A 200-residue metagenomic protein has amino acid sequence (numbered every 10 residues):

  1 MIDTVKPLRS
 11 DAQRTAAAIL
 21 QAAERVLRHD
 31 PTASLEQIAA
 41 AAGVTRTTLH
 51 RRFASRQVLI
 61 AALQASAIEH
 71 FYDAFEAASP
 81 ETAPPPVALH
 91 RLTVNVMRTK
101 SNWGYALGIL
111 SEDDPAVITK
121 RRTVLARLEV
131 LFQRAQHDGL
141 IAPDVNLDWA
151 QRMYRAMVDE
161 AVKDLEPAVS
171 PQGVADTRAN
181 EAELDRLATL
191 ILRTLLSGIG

Functional and structural regions predicted by a protein language model:
M1-D3, R122, A126, V130-D138 (+2 more regions): C-terminal peripheral helix-coil segments that are non-catalytic and often amphipathic
M1-H29, A33-A41, V58-A61, S66: Basic, helix-initiating cap at the start of DNA-binding domains
A18, Q37, V58, V87-R91 (+5 more regions): Amphipathic alpha-helical interaction segments
V26, H70, V96-W103, L131 (+2 more regions): A short secondary-structure junction motif
G43-F53: Short hydrophobic/aromatic patch on the recognition helix
A62, E69, D73-S101, E112-R121 (+1 more regions): Hydrophobic alpha-helical connector segments
A78, G104-S111, A161-G173: Secondary-structure edge/capping motif, primarily at the C-terminal ends of alpha-helices and the immediately following
